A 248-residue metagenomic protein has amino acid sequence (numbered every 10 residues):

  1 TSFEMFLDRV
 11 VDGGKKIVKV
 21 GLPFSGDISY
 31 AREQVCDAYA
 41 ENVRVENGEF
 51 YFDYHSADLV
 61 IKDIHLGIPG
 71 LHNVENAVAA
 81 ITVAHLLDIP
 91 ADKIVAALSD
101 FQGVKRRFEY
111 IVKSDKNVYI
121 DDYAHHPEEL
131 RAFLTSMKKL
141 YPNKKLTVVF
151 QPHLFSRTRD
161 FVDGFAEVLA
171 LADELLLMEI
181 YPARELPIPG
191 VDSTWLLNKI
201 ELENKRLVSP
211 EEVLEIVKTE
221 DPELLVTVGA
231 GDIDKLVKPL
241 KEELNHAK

Functional and structural regions predicted by a protein language model:
T1-V118, T194-N198, E203, E220: Acidic, Mg2+-coordinating active-site environments of NTP-dependent enzymes
V18, I120-D121, F150, M178: Active-site flanking residues adjacent to catalytic metal/cofactor-binding acidic residues
L22-P23, H125, P152-L154, I180-A183 (+1 more regions): Short glycine-rich anion-binding loops that position phosphate/pyrophosphate groups of nucleotides and phosphorylated
L87, M137-K144, T219-E223: Glycine-rich phosphate-binding loop signature in dinucleotide/nucleotide-binding domains
V104, T135-L202: Active-site beta-alpha connecting loops in nucleotide-dependent enzymes
D121-L130, P152-D160: Active-site glycine- and acidic-residue-rich loops that bind and position anionic ligands or nucleotide-like cofactors
N204-E211: Short acidic-hydrophobic, aromatic-tinged amphipathic segments that line or gate anion-handling sites
E212-E243: A glycine-rich beta-strand to alpha-helix segment that forms a phosphate/ribose-binding loop at ligand/cofactor sites
